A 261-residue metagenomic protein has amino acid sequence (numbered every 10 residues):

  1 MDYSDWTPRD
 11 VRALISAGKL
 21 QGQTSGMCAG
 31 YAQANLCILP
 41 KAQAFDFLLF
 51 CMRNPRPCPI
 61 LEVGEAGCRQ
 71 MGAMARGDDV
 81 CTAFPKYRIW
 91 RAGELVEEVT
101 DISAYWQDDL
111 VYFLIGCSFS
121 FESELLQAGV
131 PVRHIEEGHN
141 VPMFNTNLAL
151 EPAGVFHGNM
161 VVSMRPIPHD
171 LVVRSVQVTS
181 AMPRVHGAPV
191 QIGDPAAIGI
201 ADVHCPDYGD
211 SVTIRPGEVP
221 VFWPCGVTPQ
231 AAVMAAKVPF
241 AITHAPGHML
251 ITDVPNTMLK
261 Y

Functional and structural regions predicted by a protein language model:
M1-I115, Q127, V132, H157-Y261: Metallocofactor- and cofactor-centric catalytic cores in central/energy metabolism, strongly enriched
C117-F119, E137-E151, H169-D170: Active-site glycine-rich loop that binds ribose-phosphate moieties when present
